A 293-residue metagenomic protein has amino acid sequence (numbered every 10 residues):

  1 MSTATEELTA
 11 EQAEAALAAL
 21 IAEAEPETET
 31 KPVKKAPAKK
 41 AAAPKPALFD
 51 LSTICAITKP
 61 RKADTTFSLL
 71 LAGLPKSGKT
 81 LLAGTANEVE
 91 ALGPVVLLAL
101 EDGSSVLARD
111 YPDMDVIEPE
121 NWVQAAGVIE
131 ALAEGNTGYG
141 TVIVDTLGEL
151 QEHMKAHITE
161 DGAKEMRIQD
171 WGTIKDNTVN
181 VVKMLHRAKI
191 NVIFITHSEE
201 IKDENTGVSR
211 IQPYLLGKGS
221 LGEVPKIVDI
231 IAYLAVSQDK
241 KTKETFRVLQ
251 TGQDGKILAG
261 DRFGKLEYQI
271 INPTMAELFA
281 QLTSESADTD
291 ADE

Functional and structural regions predicted by a protein language model:
M1-A22: N-terminal acidic, proline/glycine-rich, low-complexity intrinsically disordered segments
E6, E25-P44, K79: Intrinsically disordered, polybasic Lys/Arg-rich low-complexity tracts
L20-T28, S286: Short, flexible helical or helix-coil boundary motifs
A36-T58: N-terminal pre-Walker A segment at the start of P-loop NTPase domains
D50-C55, K59-V144, G148-H153: Conserved P-loop
T146-E223: P-loop NTPase motor core
V192-N272: Phosphate-binding/switch region of NTP-binding enzymes
A259-E293: NTP-binding/hydrolysis catalytic cores, primarily Walker-type P-loop NTPases
